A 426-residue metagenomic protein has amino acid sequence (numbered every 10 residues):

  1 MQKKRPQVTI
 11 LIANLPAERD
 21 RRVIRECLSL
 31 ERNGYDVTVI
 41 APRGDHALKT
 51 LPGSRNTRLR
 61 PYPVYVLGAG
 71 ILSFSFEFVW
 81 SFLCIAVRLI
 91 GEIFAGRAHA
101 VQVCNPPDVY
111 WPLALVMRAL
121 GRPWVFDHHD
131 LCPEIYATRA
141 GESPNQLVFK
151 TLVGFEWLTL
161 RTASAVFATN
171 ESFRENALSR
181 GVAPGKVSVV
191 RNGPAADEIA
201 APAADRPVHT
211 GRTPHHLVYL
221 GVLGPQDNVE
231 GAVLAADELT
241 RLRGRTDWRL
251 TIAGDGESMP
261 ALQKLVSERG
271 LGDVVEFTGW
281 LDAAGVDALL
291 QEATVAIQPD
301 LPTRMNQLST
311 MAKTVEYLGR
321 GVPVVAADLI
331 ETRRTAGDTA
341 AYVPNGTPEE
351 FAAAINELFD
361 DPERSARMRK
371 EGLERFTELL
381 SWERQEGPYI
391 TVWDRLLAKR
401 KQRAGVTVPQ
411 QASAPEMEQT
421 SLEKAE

Functional and structural regions predicted by a protein language model:
T9-L11, H209-A236, T251: Conserved donor-binding/catalytic core segment of Leloir-type glycosyltransferases
L28, V87-I90, P112-L120, F126 (+2 more regions): Membrane-proximal helix-turn-helix segments that form the acceptor-binding/catalytic region of lipid-linked
R43, S172, G193, W280: Carbohydrate-associated surface elements
S164, L290-L308, V322: Acidic donor-binding loop of glycosyltransferase active sites
L178, P184-V189, G193-T213, N228 (+1 more regions): Acidic anion/phosphate-binding donor-loop and adjacent secondary structure in glycosyltransferase catalytic cores
A253, P260-D287: Nucleotide-activated donor-binding/catalytic signature segment of Leloir-type glycosyltransferases, i.e., the conserved
A340-P348, E357-E363: Conserved acidic donor-binding segment of nucleotide-sugar-dependent glycosyltransferases
E357, R364-L379, T391: A short, well-ordered alpha-helix in the C-terminal region of glycosyltransferases
